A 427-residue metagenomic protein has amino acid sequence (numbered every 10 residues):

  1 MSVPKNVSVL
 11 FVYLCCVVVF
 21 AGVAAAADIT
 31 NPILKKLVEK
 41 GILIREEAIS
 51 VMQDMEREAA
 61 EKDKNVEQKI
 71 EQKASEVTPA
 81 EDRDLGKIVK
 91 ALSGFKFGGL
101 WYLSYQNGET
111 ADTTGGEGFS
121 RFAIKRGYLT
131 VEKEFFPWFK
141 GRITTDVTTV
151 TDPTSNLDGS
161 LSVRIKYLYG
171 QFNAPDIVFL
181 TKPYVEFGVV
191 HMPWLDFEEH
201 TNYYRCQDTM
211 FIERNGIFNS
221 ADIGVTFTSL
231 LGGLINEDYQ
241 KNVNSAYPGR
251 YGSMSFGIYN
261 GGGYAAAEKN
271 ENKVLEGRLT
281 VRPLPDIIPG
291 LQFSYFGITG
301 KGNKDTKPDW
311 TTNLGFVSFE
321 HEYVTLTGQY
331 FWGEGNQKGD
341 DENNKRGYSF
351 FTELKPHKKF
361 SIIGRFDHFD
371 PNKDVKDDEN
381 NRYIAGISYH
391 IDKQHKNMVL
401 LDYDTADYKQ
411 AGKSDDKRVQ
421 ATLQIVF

Functional and structural regions predicted by a protein language model:
M1-V12: Bacterial N-terminal signal peptides that target proteins for export
F11-V19: Bacterial N-terminal signal peptides
A24-D112, F427: N-terminal periplasmic/intermembrane-space "pro-region" immediately following the signal or transit peptide
L85-G261, K269-E276, T280-I287, Y348-P356 (+3 more regions): Outer membrane beta-barrel
T148-S162, Y264-E271, K301-D309, K338-N343 (+2 more regions): Solvent-exposed loop/turn segments connecting transmembrane beta-strands in outer-membrane beta-barrel proteins
V225, I387-I391, D415-F427: Outer-membrane beta-barrel "beta-signal"
N270-N272, R278-N372, N381-R382: Detector for outer-membrane/organellar transmembrane beta-barrel domains, recognizing the amphipathic beta-strand
G386-D402: C-terminal closing repeat unit and adjoining cap/tail of repeat-based domains
